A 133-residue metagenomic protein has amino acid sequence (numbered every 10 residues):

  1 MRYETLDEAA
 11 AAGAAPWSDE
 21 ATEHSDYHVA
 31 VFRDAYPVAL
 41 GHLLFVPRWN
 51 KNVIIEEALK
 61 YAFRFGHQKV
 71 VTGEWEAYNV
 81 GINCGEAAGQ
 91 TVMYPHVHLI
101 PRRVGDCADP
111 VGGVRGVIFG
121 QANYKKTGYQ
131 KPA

Functional and structural regions predicted by a protein language model:
M1-A133: HIT superfamily nucleotide-processing domains
